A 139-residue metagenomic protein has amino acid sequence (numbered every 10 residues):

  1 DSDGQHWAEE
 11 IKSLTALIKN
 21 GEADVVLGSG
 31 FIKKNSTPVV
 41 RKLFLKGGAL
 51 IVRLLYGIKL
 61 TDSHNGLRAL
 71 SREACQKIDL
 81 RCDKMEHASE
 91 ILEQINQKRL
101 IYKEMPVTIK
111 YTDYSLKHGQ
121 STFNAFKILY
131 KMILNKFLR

Functional and structural regions predicted by a protein language model:
D1-Q5: The conserved acidic donor/metal-binding loop of glycosyltransferases
A8-M85, Y111-I133: Acceptor/aglycone-binding surface of glycosyltransferases and processive sugar-polymer synthases
I58-K59, L80-D83, L92-K110: Catalytic donor-sugar/metal-binding loop of nucleotide-sugar-dependent glycosyltransferases
